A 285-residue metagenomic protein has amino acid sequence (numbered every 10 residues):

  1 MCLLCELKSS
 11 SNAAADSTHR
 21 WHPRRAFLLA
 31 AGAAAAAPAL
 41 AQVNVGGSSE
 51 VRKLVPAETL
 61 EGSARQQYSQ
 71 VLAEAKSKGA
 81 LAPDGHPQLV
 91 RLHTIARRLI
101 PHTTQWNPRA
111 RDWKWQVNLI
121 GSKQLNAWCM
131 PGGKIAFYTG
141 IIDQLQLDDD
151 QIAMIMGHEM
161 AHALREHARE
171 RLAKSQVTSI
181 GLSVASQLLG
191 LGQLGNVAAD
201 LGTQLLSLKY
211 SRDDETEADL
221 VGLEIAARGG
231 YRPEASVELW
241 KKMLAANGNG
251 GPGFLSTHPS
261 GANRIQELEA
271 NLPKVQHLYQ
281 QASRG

Functional and structural regions predicted by a protein language model:
C2-G285: A Zn2+-metalloprotease active-site environment signal
